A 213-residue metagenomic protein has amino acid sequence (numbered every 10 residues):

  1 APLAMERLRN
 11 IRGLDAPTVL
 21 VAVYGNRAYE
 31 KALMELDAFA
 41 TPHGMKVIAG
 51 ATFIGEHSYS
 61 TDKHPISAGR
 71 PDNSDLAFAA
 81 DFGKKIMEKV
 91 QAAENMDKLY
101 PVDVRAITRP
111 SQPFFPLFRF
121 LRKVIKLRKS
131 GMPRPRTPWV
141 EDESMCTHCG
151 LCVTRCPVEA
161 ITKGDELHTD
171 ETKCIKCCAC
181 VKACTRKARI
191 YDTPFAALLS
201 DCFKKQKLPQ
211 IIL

Functional and structural regions predicted by a protein language model:
A1-R128, P194, L198-D201, K205-I211: FMN-binding flavodoxin-like domain, especially the glycine-rich phosphate-binding loop
Y24-G25, P71, G131, V140-E141 (+1 more regions): A generic structural signal for short
A68, P135, K163: Generic anion/oxyanion-binding catalytic loop in active/binding sites
R109-P157: Acidic, Ser/Thr-rich low-complexity intrinsically disordered segments
V140-E141, T147-I175, A179-A196: Iron-sulfur cluster-binding cysteine motifs and their immediate structural context in ferredoxin-like electron-transfer
